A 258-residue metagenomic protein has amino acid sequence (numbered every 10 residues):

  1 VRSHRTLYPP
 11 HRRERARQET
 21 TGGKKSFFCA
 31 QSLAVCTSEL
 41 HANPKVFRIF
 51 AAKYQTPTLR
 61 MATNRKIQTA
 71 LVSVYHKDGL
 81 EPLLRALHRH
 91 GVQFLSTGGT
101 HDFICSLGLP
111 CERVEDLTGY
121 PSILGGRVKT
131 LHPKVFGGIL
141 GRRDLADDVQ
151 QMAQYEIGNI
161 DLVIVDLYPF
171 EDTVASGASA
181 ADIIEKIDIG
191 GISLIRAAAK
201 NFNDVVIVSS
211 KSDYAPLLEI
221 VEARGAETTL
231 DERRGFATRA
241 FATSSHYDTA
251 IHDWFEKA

Functional and structural regions predicted by a protein language model:
H4, Y8-H11, Q18, Q31 (+2 more regions): Low-complexity, intrinsically disordered or signal/transmembrane-proximal segments
T20, K24-F28, N43-V46, K53-T56: Polybasic, lysine-rich low-complexity intrinsically disordered segments
L59-V114: N-terminal glycine-/serine-/threonine-rich phosphate-binding loop
R65-Q68, I157-A258: Internal alpha/beta core interface subdomains
V72, Q93-G98, E112-D116, G141 (+4 more regions): General beta-strand structural signal in soluble alpha/beta enzymes
H76-K77, V92, G98-D102, L109 (+5 more regions): Short, ordered loop/turn segments at secondary-structure junctions
G99-P169: Glycine-rich nucleotide/cofactor/substrate-binding loop typically near the N-terminus or early in the first domain
